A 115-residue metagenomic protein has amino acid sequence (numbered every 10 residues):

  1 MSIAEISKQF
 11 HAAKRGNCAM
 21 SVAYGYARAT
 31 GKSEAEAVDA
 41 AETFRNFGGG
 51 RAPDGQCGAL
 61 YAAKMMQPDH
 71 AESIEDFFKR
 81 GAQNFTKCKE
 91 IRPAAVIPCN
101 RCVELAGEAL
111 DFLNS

Functional and structural regions predicted by a protein language model:
S2-E5, K32-G50: Short, hydrophobic/aliphatic alpha-helical segments
I3-G31: Active-site-proximal helix-loop elements at catalytic-domain edges
E5-A13, R45-G55, I91-V96: A short glycine/serine-rich beta->alpha loop
H11-A19, A40, P53, A71 (+2 more regions): Generic structural signal for well-ordered, non-membrane alpha-helical segments in soluble metabolic enzymes
V22, Y26, A40-G48, I74-F78 (+1 more regions): Short alpha-helical scaffolding segments that buttress acidic/His motifs in well-ordered protein cores
Y24-R28, M65-D69, E108-F112: Short glycine/serine- and small hydrophobic-enriched flexible loop segments
G58, A62-K79: Catalytic phosphate/nucleotide-handling subdomain of diverse soluble enzymes
E72-S115: C-terminal binding/interaction regions
